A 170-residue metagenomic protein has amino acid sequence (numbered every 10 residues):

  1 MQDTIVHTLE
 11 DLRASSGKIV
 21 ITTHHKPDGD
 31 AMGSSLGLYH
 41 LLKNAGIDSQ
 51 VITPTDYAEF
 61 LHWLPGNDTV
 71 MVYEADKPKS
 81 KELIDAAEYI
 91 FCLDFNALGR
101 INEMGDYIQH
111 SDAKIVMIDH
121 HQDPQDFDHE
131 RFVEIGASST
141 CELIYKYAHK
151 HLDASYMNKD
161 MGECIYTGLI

Functional and structural regions predicted by a protein language model:
M1-I170: Replace "Mg2+/Mn2+-dependent" with "divalent metal-dependent
